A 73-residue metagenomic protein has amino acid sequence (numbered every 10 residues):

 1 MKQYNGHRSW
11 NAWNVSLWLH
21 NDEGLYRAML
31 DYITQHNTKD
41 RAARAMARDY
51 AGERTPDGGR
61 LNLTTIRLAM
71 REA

Functional and structural regions predicted by a protein language model:
K2-L30: N-terminal acidic leader/helix
L19-E23, Y32-I33, D49-Y50, M70-A73: Generic structural signal for hydrophobic core residues of well-folded globular domains
R27, R41, R54-G58: Residue-level signal for secondary-structure boundary elements
A28, I33, T64-I66: Low-complexity, intrinsically disordered/propeptide-like segments
A28, Q35-A45: Acidic, low-complexity, intrinsically disordered interaction modules
R48-A73: Short, compact, well-ordered microdomains
